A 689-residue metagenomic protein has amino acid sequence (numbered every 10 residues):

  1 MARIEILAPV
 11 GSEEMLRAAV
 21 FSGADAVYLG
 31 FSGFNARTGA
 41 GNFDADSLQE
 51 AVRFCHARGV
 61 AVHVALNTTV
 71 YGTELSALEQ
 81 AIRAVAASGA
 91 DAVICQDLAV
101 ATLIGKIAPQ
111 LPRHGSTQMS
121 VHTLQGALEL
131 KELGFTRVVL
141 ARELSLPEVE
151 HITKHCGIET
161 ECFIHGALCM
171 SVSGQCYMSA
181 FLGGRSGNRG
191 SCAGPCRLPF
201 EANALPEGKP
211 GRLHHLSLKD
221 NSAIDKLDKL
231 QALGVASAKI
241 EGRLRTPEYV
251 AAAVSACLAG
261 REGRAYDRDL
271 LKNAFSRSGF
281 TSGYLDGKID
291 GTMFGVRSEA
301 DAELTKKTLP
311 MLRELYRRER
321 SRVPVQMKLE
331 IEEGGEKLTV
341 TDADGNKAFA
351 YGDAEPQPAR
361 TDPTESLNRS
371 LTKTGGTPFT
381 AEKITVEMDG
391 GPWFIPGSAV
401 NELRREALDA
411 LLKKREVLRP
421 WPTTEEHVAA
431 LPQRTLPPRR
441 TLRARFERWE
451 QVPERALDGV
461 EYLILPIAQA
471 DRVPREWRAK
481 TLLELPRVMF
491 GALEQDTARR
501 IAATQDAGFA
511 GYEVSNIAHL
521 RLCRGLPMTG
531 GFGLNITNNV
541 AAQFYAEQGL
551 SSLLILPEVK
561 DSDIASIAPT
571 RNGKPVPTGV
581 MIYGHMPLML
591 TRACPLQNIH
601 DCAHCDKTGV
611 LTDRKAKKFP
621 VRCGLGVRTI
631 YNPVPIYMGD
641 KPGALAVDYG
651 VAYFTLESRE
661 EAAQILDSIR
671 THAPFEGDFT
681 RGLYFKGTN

Functional and structural regions predicted by a protein language model:
M1-S22, A26-R37, A51-V52, R58-A86 (+5 more regions): Surface-exposed amphipathic alpha-helical tracts and adjacent flexible/coil segments at the periphery of soluble enzymes
F43-L48: Glycine-rich, highly charged phosphate/nucleotide-binding loops
T102: A cross-family signal for key residues in well-ordered alpha-helices that form functional helical elements
H122: Active-site PLP-lysine loop of aminotransferase-like
